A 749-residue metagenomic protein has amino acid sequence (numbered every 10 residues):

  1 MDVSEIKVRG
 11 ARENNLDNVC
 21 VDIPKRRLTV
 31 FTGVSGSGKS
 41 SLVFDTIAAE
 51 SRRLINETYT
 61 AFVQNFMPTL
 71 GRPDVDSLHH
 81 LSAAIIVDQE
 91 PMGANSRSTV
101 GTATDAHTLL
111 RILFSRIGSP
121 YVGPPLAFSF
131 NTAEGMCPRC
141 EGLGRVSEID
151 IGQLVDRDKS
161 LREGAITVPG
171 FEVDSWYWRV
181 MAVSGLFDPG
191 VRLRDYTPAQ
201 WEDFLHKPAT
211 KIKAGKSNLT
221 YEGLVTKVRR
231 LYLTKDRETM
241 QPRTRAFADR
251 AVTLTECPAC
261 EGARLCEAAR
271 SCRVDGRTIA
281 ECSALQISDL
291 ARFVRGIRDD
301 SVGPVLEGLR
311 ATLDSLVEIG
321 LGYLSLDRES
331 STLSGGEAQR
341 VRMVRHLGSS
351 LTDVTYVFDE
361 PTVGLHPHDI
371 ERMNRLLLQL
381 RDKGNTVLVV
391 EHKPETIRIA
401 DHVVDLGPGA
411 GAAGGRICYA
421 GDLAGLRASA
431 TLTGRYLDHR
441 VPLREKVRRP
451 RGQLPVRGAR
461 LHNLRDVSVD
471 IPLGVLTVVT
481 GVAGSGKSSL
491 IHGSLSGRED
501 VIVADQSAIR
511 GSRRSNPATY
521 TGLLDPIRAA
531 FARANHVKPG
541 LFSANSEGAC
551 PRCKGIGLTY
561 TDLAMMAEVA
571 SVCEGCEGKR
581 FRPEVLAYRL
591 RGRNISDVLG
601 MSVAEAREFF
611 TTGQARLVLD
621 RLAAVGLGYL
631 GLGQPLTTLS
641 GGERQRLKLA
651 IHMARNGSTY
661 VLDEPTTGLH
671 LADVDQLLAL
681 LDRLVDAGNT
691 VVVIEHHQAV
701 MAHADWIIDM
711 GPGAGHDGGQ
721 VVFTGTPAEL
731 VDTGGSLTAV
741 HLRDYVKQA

Functional and structural regions predicted by a protein language model:
M1-A749: Conserved phosphate-binding elements of NTP-dependent enzyme cores
